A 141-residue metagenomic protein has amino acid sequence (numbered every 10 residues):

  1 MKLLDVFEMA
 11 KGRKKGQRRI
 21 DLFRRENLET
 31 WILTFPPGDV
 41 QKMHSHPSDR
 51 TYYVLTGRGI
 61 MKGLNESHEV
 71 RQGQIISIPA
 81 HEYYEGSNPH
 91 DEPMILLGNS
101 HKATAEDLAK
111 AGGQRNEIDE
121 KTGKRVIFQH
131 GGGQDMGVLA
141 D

Functional and structural regions predicted by a protein language model:
M1-E29, K42, A111-D141: A short, N-terminal "cap"/entry segment at the start of jelly-roll beta-barrel domains of the cupin/DSBH fold
D21-L22, I32-L33, Q41-H46, S87-P89: Short histidine-centered beta-strand/loop micro-motifs that create catalytic or ligand/metal-coordination sites
R24-R25, S45, Y53, V70-Q72 (+1 more regions): Conserved strand-loop elements at the edges of beta-sheets that form or border functional pockets
T34-P36, S45-G63, N99-H101: Short, conserved beta-strand element in jelly-roll/cupin
I60, A80-L108: Ligand-binding loop in jelly-roll beta-barrel domains
N65-H81: Short acidic-glycine-tyrosine-enriched beta hairpin
